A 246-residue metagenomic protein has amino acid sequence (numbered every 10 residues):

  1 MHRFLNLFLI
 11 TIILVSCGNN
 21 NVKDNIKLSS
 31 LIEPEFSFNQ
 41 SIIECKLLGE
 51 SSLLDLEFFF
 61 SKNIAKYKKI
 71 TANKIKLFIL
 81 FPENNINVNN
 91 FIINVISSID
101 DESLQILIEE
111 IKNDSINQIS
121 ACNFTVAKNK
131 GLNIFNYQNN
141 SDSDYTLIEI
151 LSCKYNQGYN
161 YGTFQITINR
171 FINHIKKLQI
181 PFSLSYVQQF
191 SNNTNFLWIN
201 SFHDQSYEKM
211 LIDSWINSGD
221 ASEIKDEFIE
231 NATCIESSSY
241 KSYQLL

Functional and structural regions predicted by a protein language model:
H2-I10: Sec-dependent signal peptide recognition, specifically the positively charged N-region followed immediately by
C17-S222, E230-L246: Short S/T/G/P-rich N-terminal loop/turn motif that feeds into the first structured element of a domain
